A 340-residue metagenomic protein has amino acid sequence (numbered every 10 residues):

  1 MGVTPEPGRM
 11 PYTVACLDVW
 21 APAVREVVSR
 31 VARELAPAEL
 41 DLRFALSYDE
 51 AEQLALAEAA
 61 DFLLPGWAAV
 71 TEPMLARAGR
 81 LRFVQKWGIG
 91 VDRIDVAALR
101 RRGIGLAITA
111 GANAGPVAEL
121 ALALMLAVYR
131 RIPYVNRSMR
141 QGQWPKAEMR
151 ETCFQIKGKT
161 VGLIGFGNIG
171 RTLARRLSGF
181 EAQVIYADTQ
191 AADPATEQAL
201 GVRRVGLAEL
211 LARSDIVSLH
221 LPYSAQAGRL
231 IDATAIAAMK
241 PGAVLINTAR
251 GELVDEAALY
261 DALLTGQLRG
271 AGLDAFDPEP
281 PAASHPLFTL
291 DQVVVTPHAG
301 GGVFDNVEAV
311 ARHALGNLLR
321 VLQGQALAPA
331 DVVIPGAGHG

Functional and structural regions predicted by a protein language model:
M1-F62, E181, H339-G340: N-terminal glycine-/charge-rich "phosphate-binding" loop or analogous flexible N-terminal tail
A60, A78, R213-S214: An anion/phosphate-binding loop that grips the pyrophosphate of nucleotide cofactors and donors
W87-G88, I104-G115, L207-A208, A249 (+1 more regions): Short beta->alpha connector loops at strand-helix junctions that form conserved, small/polar/Pro-enriched
R102, A110-T160, T172-R175, G179 (+3 more regions): Phosphate-binding beta-alpha-beta segment of Rossmann-like dinucleotide-binding domains, i.e., the NAD(P)
L106, G242-G340: Rossmann-like dinucleotide-binding domain for NAD(H)/NADP(H)
L163-I164: Conserved N-terminal Rossmann-fold NAD(P)-binding element of oxidoreductases
I169: Hydrophobic/small residue at the entry helix of a nucleotide-binding pocket
T189-P286: Rossmann-like adenosine-cofactor binding region
